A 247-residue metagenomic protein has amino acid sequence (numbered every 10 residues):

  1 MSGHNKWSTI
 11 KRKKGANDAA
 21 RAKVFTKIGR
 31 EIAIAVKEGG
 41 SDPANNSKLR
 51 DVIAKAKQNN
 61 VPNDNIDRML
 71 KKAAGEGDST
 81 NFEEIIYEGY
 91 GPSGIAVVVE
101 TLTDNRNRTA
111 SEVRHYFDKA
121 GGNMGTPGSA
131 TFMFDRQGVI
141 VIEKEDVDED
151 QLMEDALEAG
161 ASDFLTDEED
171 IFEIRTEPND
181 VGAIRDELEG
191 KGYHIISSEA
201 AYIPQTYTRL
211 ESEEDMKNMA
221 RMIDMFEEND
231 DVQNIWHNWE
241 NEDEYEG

Functional and structural regions predicted by a protein language model:
M1-G125, A130-V139, H237: N-terminal cationic and glycine-rich segments that engage phosphates or anionic surfaces
V139-G247: Positively charged, low-complexity, intrinsically disordered RNA-binding extensions
